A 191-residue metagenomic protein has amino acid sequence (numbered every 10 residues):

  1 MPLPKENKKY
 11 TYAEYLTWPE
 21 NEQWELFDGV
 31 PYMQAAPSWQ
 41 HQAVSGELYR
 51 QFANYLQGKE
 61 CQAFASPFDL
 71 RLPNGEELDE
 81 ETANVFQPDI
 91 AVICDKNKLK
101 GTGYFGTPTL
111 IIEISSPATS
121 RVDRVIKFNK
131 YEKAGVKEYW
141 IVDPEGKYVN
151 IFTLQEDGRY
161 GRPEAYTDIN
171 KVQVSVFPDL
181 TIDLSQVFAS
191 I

Functional and structural regions predicted by a protein language model:
M1-I191: Gly/Pro/Ser/Thr-rich low-complexity, intrinsically disordered segments predominantly at protein N-termini
